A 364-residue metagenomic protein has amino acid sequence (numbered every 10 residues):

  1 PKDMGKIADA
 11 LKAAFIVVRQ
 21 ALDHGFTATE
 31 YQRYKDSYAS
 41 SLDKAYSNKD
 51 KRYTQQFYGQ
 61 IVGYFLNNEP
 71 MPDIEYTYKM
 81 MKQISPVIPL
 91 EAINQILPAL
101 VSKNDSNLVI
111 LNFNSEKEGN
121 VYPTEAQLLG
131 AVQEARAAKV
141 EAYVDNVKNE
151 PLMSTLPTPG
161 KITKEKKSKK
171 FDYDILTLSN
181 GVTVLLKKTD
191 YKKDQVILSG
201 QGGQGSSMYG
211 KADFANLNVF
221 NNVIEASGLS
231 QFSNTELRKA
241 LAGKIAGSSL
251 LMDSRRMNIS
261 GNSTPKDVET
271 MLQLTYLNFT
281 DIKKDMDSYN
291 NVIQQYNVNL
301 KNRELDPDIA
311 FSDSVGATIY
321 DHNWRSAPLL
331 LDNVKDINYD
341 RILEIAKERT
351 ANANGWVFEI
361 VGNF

Functional and structural regions predicted by a protein language model:
P1-L90, S106-N114, L185-K187, K192-E225 (+4 more regions): M16 family metallopeptidases and their MPP-like homologs
D36, S40-A45, G130-E150, N352 (+1 more regions): An aromatic/glycine/proline-enriched structural segment found at the starts of mature extracellular/organellar domains
V101-K103, T177-L178, K192, T350-A353: Extracellular/periplasmic catalytic domains that process cell-envelope and extracellular macromolecules
E116-E134: Terminal amphipathic helices with adjacent charged low-complexity linkers/tails
V140-K169: Conserved, charged/glycine-enriched, solvent-exposed linker/hinge segments that sit just outside catalytic
E165-K193: N- or domain-start disorder-to-order transition segments that initiate the globular core
